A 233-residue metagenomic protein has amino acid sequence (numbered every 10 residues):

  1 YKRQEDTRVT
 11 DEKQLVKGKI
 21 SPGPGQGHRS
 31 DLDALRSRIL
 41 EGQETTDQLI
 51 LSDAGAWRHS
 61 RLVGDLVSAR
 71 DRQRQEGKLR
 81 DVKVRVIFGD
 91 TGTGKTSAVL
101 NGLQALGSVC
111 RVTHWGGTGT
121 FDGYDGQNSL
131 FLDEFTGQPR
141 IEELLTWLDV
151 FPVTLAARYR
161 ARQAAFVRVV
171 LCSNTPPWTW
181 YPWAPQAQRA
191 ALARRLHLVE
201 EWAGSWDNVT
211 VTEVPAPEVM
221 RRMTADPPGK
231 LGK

Functional and structural regions predicted by a protein language model:
K2-D11, G18-K19, P24-I39, Q43 (+1 more regions): Replace "adjacent to P-loop NTPase cores in ATP/GTP-dependent enzymes" with "adjacent to NTP-binding cores
G42-D81: N-terminal pre-Walker A segment at the start of P-loop NTPase domains
D71-R74, W115-D122, L155-Y159, P185-A187: A generic local structural motif
K78-D81, D122-Q127, R162-A165: Flexible, charged surface loops at secondary-structure boundaries
V84: Walker A (P-loop) ATP-phosphate-binding motif of ABC ATPase nucleotide-binding domains
I87: Hydrophobic anchor at the beta1->P-loop junction of P-loop NTPases
G92-K95, V99: Conserved glycine(s) of the Walker
A105-R140: AAA+/P-loop NTPase substrate/partner-engagement loops
